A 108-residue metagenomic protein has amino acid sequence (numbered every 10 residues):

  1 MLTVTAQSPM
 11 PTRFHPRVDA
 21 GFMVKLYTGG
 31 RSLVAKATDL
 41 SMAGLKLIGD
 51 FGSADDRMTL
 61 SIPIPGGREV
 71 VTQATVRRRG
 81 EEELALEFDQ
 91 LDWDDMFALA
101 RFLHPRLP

Functional and structural regions predicted by a protein language model:
M1-P108: Structured alpha-helical
